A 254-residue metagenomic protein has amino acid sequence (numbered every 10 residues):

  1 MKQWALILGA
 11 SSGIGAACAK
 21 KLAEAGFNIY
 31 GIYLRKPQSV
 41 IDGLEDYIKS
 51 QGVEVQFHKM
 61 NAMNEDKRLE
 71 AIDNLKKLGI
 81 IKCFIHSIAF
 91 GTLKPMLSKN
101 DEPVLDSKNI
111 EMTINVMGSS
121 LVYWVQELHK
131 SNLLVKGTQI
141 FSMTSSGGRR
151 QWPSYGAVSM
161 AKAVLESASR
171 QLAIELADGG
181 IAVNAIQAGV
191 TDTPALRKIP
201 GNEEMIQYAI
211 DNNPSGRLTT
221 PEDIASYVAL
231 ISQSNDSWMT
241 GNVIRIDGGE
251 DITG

Functional and structural regions predicted by a protein language model:
S11-S12: Conserved glycine-rich cofactor-binding loop
G26-D42: Conserved glycine-rich Rossmann-like NAD(P)H-binding loop of the short-chain dehydrogenase/reductase
D42-G43, A157, D178, A185 (+2 more regions): A glycine/serine/threonine-rich, flexible loop-to-helix segment that serves as the NAD(P) cofactor-binding "lid"
I48-D66: Rossmann-fold cofactor-recognition segment
A89-D178, V190-T191: Catalytic loop of short-chain dehydrogenase/reductase
A177, A182, M239-G241: Short, small/polar-rich loop/turn modules that mediate ligand/substrate recognition or access, typified
N213-I224: A conserved structural motif in NAD(P)-dependent oxidoreductases
A229, T240-G254: Short C-terminal tail/terminal secondary-structure segment of NAD(P)H-dependent dehydrogenase/reductase domains
